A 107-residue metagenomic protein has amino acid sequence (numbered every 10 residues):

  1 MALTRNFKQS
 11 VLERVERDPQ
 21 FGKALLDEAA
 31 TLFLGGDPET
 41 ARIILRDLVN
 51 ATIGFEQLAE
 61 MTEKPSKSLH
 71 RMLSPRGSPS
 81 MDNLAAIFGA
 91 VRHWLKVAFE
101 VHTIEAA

Functional and structural regions predicted by a protein language model:
M1-I44: N-terminal flexible/basic segments that precede or flank functional cores
R5, G77, M81, A98-A107: Short, charged recognition helix plus adjacent turn of helix-turn-helix-like nucleic-acid-binding domains
P19-K23, P38, F55, A59 (+1 more regions): Alpha-helix N-cap/helix-initiation sites
L34, V49-I53, L95: Short alpha-helix boundary/capping elements
N50-H70: Short alpha-helical DNA-recognition segment
M81-A98: DNA major-groove recognition helix of helix-turn-helix/homeodomain DNA-binding modules
